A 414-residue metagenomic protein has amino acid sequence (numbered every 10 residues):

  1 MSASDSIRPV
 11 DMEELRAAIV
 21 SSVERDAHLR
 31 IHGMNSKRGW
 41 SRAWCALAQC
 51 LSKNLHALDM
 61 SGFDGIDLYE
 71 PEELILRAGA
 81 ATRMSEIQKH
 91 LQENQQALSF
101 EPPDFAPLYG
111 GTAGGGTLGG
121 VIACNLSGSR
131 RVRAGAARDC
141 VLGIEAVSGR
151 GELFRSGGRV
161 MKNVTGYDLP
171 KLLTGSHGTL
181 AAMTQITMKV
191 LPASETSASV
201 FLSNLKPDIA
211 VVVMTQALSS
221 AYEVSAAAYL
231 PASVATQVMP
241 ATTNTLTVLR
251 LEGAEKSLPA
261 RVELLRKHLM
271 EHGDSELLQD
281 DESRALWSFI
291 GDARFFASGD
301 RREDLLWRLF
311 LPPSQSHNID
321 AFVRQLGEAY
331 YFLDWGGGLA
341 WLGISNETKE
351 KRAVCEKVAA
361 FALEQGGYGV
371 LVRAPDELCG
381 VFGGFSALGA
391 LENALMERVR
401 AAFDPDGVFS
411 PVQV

Functional and structural regions predicted by a protein language model:
M1-R38, A43, C50, G273 (+3 more regions): N-terminal accessory segments
S2-L29, S52, D59-T112, I122 (+3 more regions): N-terminal glycine-rich flavin-associated loop
G33, A81, L249, L342: Residue-level signal for inorganic ion chemistry
A46, K53, L108-Y109, G273-V414: Conserved glycine-rich FAD pyrophosphate-binding loop
S85-E86, P207-V212, K256-E263, Q315-A321 (+1 more regions): Short, conserved charged micro-motifs
A123, L142-S298: C-terminal substrate-binding/cap subdomain adjacent to the FAD-binding core in PCMH-type and related FAD-linked
